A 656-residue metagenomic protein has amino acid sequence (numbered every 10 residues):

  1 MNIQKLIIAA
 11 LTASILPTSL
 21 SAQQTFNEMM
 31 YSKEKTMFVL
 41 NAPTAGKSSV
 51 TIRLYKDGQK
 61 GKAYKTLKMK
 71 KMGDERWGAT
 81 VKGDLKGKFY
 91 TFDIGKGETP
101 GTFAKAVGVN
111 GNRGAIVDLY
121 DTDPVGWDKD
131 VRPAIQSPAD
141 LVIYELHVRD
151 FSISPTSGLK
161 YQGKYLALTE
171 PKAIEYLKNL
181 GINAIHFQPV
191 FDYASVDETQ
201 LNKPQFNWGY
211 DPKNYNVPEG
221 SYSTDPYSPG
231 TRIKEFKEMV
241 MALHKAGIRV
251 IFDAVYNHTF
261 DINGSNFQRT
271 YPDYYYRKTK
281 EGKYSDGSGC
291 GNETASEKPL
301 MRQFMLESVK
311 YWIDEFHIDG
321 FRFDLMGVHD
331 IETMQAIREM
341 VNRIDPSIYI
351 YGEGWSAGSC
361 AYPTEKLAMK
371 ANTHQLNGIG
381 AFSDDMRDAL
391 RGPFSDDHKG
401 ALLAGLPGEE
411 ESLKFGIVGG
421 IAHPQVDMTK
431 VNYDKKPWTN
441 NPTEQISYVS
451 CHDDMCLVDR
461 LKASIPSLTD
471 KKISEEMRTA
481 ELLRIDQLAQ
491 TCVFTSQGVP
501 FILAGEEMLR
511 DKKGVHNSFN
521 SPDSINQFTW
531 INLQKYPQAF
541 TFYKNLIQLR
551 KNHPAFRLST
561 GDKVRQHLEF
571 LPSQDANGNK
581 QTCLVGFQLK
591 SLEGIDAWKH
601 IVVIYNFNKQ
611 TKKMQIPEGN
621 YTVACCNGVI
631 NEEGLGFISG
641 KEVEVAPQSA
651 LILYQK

Functional and structural regions predicted by a protein language model:
M1-Q24: Bacterial Sec-dependent N-terminal signal peptides
Q23-M37, K68-E145, D150-G163: The feature marks proteins involved in alpha-glucan
E34-T44, F570-P617: Carbohydrate-binding surface patches
L40, F92, L146, F187 (+7 more regions): Conserved, mostly hydrophobic/aromatic
L40, G46-Q59, A63, T611-G628: Beta-strand-rich binding/interaction modules
A42, K86-Y90, L635-K656: C-terminal beta-strand-rich structural cap/linker in extracellular carbohydrate-active enzymes
G114-V117, D121, R338-E339, S347-L509 (+5 more regions): Conserved alpha/beta catalytic core and glycan-binding cleft of carbohydrate-active enzymes
H147-P171, E175-F316, H329-D345, Y349 (+1 more regions): Substrate-binding/active-site clefts of carbohydrate-active enzymes
